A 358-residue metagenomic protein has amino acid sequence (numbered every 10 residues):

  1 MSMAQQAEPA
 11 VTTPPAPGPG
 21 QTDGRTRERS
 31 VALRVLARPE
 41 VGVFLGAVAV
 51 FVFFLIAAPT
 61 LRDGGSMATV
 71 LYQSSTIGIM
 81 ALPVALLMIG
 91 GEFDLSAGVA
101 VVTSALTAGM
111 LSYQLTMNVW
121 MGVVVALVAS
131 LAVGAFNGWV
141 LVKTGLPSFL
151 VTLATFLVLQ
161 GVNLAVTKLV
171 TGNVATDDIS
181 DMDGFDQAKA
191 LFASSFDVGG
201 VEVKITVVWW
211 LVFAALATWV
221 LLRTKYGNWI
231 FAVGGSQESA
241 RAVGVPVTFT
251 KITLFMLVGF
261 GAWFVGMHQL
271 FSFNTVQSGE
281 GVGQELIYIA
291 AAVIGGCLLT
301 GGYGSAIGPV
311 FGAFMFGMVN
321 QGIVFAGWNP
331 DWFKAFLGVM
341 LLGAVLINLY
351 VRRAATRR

Functional and structural regions predicted by a protein language model:
S2-A81, T116-M121: Membrane-interfacial amphipathic/re-entrant helices at transmembrane-helix boundaries
V43-L55, V84, L159-N163, W209-W219 (+4 more regions): Hydrophobic core segments of alpha-helical transmembrane domains in multi-pass membrane transport and ion-translocation
V48-L115, W139-L146, A292-I307, V339: Single transmembrane alpha-helix segments in multi-pass membrane proteins
Q73-V84, V99-T103, A135, A154-L157 (+7 more regions): Hydrophobic alpha-helical segments embedded in the membrane of multi-pass proteins
T116-L157, F311-G312: Alpha-helical transmembrane segments within multi-pass membrane transporters and channels
M117-A126, A132-N137, V198-V276: Helix-loop-helix "hairpin" substructures at the membrane interface of multi-pass membrane proteins
F149-T224, T250-T253, F273-G281, T356-R358: Transmembrane helix-bundle core of multi-pass membrane transporters and related energy-transducing complexes
F255, A262-W263, S272-G338: Transmembrane alpha-helical segments in multi-pass inner-membrane proteins
